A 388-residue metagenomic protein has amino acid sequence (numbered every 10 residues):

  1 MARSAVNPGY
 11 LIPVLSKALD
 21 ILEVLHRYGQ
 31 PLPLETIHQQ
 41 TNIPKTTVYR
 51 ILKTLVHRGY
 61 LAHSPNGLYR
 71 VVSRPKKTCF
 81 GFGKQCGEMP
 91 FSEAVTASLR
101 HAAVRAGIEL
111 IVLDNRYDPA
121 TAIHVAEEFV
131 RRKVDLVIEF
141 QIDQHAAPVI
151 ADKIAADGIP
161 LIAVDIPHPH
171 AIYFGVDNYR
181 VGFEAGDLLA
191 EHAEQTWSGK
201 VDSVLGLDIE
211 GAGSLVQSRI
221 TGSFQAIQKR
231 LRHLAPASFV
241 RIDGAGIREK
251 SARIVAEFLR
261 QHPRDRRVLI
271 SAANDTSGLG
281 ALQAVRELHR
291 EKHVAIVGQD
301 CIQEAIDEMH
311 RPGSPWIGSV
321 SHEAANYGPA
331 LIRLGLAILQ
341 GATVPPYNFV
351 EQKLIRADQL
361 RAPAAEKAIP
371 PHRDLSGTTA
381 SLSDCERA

Functional and structural regions predicted by a protein language model:
A2-P75: N-terminal helix-turn-helix
K76, L215, E323-A388: Hinge/cleft segment of the Venus flytrap/periplasmic-binding protein
F80-E88, L99-H101, A185-R241, G335 (+1 more regions): An alpha-beta-alpha
G81-F82, K133-Q141, P160-V164, S203-G206 (+3 more regions): Periplasmic-binding protein-like
F82-A97, V112-T121, D143, G175-A185 (+5 more regions): Hinge/beta->alpha junction and helix N-cap segments in small-molecule ligand-binding domains
I108, K133-L136, A156-L161, H170 (+5 more regions): Loop/turn elements at helix/coil->beta-strand transitions in domains of secreted/extracellular proteins
L136-A155, S223, D243-E308: Hydrophobic alpha-helical
Q144-R180, S203, I302-R311, P315: Flexible loop/hinge segments that line or gate small-molecule binding clefts
